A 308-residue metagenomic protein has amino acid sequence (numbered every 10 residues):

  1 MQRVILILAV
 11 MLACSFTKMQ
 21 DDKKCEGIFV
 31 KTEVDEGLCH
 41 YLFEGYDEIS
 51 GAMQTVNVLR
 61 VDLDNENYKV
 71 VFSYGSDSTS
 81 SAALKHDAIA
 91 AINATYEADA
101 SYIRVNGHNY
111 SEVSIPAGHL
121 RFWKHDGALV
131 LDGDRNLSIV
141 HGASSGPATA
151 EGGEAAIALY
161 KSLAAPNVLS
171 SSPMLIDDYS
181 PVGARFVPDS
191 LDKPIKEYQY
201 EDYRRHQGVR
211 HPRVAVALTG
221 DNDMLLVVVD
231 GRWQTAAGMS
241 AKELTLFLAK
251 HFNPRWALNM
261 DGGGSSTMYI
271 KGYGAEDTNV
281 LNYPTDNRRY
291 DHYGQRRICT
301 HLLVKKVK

Functional and structural regions predicted by a protein language model:
V4-A13: Sec-dependent N-terminal signal peptides
K18-P147: Zymogen propeptides
T55, H125, L169-S171, P212 (+1 more regions): A generic structural signal for well-ordered coil/turn residues at beta-strand boundaries that shape enzyme active-site
S80-A82, A148-E154, T235-A241: A short, polar/proline- and glycine-enriched secondary-structure boundary/capping micro-motif
E97-R205: Active-site-adjacent helix-turn-beta-strand microarchitecture at beta-sheet edges that either contains or buttresses
S101-W123, L131, Q199-W256, G264-K308: Conserved, well-ordered active-site substructure
